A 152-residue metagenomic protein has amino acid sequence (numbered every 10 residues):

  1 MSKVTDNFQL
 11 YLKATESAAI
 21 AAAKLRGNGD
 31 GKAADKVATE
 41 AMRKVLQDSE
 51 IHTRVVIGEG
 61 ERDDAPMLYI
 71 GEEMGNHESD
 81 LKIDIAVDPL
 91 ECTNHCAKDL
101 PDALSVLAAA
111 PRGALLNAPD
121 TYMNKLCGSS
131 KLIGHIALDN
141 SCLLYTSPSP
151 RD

Functional and structural regions predicted by a protein language model:
M1-D84: N-terminal subdomain of lithium-sensitive/metallo-dependent phosphomonoesterases centered on the IMPase/IPPase/PAP
M1-V37, L104-L144: Conserved phosphate-binding loops in N-terminal lobes of ATP-dependent enzymes of the actin/Hsp70/sugar-kinase
E61-D63, H95, D152: Short, flexible micro-motifs
E73-G75, T93-A97, S147: A generic local secondary-structure boundary/capping motif
S79-E91, H95-L116: DPxDG-like acidic metal-binding loop motif
Y145-D152: Conserved small/polar residues in nucleotide/adenosyl-binding loops
